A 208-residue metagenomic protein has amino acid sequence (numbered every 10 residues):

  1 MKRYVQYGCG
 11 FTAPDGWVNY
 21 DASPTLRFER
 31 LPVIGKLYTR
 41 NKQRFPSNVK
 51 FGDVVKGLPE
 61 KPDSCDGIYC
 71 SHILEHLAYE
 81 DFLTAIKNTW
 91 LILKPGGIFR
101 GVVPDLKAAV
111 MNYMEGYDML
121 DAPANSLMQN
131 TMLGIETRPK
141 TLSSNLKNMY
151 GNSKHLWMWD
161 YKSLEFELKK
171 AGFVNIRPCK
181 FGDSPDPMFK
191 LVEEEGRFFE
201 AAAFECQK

Functional and structural regions predicted by a protein language model:
M1-R3, R30-V33, K140, S184-M188: Short amphipathic alpha-helical surface micro-motifs
K2-M111, K162, F204-K208: Conserved SAM-binding loop
Y79-W90, K94, I98-Q207: S-adenosyl-L-methionine-dependent methyltransferase catalytic module, highlighting the catalytic core
